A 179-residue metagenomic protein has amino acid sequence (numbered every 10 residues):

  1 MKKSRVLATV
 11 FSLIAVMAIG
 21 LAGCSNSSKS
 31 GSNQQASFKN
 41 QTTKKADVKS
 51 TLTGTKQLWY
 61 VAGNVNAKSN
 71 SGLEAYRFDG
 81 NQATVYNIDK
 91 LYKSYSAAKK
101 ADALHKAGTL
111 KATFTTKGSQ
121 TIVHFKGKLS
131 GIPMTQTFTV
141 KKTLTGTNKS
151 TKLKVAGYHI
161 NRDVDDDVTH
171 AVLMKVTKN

Functional and structural regions predicted by a protein language model:
M1-S30: Sec-dependent N-terminal signal peptides of Gram-positive bacterial secreted proteins and lipoproteins
R5, F11, I19, K56 (+5 more regions): Intrinsic-disorder/low-complexity peptide segments enriched for small residues
S27-V65, N70-G72, V172-L173: N-terminal, intrinsically disordered, polar/charged segments of Gram-positive cell-envelope systems that serve as
N33-V48, K106-A112, S150-N179: Edge beta-strand at a domain terminus
N66-S69, I88-R162: Contiguous, well-ordered beta-strand patches that form the walls/edges of small beta-barrel/beta-sandwich domains
A75-R77: Contiguous alpha-helical segments
